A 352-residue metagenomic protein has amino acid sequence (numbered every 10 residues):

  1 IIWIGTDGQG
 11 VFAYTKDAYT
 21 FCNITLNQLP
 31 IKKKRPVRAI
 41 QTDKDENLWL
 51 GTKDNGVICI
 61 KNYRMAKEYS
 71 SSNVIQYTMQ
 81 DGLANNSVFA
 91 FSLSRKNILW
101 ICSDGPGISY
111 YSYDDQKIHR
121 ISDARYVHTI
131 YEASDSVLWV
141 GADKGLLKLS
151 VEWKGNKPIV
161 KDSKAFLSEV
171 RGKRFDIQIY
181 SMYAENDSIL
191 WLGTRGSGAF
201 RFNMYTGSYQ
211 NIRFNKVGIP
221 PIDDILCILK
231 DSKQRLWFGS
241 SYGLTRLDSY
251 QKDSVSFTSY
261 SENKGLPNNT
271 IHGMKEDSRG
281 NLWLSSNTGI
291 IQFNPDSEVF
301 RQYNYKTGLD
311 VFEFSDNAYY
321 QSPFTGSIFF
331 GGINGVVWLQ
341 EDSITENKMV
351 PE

Functional and structural regions predicted by a protein language model:
I1-E352: Carboxylate-rich, polar loop motifs that coordinate divalent cations or form catalytic acidic clusters
